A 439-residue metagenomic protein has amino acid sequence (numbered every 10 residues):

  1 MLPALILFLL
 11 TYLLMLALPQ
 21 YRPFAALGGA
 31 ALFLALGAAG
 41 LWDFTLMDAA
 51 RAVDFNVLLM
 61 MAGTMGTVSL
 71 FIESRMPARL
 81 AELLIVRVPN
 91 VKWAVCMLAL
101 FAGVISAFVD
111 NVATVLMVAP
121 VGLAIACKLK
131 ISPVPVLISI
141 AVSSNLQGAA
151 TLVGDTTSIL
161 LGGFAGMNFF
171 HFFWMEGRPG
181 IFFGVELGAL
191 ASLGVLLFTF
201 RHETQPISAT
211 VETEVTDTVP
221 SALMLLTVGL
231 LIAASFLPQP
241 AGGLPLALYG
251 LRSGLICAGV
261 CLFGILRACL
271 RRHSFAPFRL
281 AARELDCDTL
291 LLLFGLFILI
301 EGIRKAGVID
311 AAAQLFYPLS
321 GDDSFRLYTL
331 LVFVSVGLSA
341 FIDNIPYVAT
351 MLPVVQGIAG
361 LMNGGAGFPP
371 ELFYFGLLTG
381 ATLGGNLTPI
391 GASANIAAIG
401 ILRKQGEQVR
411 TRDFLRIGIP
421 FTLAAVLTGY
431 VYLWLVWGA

Functional and structural regions predicted by a protein language model:
M1-E73, R79, M175-Q314, V409 (+1 more regions): Hydrophobic transmembrane alpha-helices of multi-pass small-molecule transporters
A17, F108-V109, L146, F341-I342 (+1 more regions): Transmembrane helix irregularities
P23, N56, K92-W93, V134 (+5 more regions): Residues that define the loop-to-transmembrane-helix transition and helix capping in multi-pass membrane transporters
F44-V134, T289-G364: Membrane-embedded alpha-helical segments and adjacent helix-loop junctions characteristic of multi-pass solute
L80, A113-A124, L137-I138, T151-M167 (+4 more regions): Re-entrant/interfacial helical elements at transmembrane boundaries that shape and gate the permeation pathway
V91-V104, K130-Q147, F172, G177 (+3 more regions): Alpha-helical transmembrane segments of multi-pass membrane proteins
I125-S221, G365, P369, Y374 (+1 more regions): Membrane-core helix-loop-helix motifs of multi-pass transport proteins
